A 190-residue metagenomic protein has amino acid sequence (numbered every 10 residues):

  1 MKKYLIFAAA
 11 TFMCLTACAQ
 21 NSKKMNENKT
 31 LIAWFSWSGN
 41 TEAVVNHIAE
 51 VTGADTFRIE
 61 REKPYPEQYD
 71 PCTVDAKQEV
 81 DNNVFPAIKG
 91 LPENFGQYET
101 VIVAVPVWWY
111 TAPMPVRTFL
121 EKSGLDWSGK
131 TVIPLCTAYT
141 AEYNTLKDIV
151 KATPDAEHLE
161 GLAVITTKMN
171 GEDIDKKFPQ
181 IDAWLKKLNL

Functional and structural regions predicted by a protein language model:
M1-K23: Bacterial Sec-dependent N-terminal signal peptides
A19-V103, A112, E121, S128 (+1 more regions): N-terminal beta1-alpha1-beta2 submodule of the flavodoxin-like/Rossmannoid cofactor-binding fold
W37-N40, R61-Y65, V107-T111, A138-E142 (+1 more regions): Solvent-exposed loop/turn segments at secondary-structure junctions within structured extracellular/periplasmic domains
P115-V116, L120, T145-I149: Short alpha-helix in the alpha/beta-hydrolase fold that links the catalytic acid
T118-L125, T153: A glycine- and small-aliphatic-rich helix-loop capping segment at beta-alpha/alpha-beta transitions that lines
S123-T131, C136: Short, acidic/small-residue loops that bind anionic groups at enzyme active sites
I133-K168: Short, glycine-/small-residue-rich phosphate/pyrophosphate-handling segment
L159-L190: Glycine-rich phosphate/pyrophosphate-binding loop and the adjoining helix
